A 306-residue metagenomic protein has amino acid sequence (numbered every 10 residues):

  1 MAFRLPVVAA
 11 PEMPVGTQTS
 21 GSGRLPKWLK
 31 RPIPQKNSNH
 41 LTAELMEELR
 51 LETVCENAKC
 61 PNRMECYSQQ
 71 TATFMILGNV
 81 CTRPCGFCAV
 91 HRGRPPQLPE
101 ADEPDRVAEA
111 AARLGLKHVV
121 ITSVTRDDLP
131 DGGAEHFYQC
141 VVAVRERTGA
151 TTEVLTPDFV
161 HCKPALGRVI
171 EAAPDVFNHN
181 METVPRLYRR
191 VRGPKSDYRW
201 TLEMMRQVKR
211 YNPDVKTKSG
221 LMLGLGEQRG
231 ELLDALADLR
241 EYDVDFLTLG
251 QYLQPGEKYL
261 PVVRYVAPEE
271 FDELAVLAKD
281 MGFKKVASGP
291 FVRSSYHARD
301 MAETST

Functional and structural regions predicted by a protein language model:
M1-T73, A89, D105, E109 (+4 more regions): Auxiliary Fe-S-binding modules of radical SAM enzymes
E56, I76-L77, T122, L155 (+2 more regions): A secondary-structure boundary/capping signal
P61, T82, P185: Nucleotide phosphate-binding site architecture
A72, R83, F177: Change "...and in nucleic-acid phosphodiester-cleaving endonucleases..." to "...and in nucleic-acid processing enzymes
L77-P84: Short pre-active-site segment immediately N-terminal to redox-active cysteine/selenocysteine motifs in thiol-based
N79, P157-V160, G226, F291: Short, surface-exposed acidic/glycine-rich loop or hinge patches that mediate macromolecular interfaces
A89-R106, A111-M205, K218, F246-T248: Core AdoMet radical
